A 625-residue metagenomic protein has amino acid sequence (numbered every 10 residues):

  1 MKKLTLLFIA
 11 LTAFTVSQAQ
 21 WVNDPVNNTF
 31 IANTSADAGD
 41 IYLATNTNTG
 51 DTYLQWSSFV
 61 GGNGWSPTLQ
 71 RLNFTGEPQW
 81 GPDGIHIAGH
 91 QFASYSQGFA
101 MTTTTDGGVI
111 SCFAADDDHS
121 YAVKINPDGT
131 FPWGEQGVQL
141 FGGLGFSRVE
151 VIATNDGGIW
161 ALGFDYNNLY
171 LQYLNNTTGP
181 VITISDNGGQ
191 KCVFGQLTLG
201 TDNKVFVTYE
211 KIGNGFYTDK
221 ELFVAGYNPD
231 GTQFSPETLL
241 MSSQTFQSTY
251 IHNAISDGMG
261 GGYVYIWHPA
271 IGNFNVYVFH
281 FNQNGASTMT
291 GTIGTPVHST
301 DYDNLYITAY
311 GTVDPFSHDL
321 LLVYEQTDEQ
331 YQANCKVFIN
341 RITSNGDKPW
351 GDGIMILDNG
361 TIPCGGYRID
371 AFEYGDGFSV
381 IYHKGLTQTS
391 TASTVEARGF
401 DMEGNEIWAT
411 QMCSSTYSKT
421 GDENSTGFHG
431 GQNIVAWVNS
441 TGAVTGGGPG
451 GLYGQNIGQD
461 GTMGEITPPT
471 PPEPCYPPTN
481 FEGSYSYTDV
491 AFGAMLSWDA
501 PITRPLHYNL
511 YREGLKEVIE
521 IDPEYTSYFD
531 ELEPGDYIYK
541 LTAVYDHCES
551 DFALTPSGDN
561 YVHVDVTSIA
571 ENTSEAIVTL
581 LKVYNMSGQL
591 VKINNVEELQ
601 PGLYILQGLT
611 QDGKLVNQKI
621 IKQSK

Functional and structural regions predicted by a protein language model:
L4-A13: Sec-dependent N-terminal signal peptides
A13-A19: C-terminal segment of classical bacterial N-terminal signal peptides
T15, L506-E517, E533-D536, D565-K625: C-terminal outer-membrane/trafficking sorting elements
Q20-P468: Extracellular, repeat-based ectodomains that mediate carbohydrate processing or recognition
W65, P523-Y528: Short S/T/G- and acidic-enriched coil/turn segments that sit immediately N-terminal to beta-strands in beta-sandwich
N439, A543-H547, T610-D612: Surface-exposed loop/turn motifs at beta-strand-loop junctions within extracellular Ig-like and Fibronectin type III
P469-T503, C548-D565: Pro/Thr/Ser/Gly-rich low-complexity, intrinsically disordered linker/stalk tracts
D530-E549: Beta-strand-rich modules
